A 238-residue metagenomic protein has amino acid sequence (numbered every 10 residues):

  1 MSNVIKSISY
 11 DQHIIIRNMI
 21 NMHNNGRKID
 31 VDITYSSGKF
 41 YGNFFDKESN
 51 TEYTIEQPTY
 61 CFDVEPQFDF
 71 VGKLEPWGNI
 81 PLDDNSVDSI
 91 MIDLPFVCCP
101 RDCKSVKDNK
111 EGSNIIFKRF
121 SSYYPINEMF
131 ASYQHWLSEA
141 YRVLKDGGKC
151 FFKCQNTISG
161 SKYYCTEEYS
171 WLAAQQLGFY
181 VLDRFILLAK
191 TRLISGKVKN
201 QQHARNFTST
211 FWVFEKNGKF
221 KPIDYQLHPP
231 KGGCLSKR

Functional and structural regions predicted by a protein language model:
M1-R238: Class I S-adenosyl-L-methionine-dependent methyltransferase catalytic core
